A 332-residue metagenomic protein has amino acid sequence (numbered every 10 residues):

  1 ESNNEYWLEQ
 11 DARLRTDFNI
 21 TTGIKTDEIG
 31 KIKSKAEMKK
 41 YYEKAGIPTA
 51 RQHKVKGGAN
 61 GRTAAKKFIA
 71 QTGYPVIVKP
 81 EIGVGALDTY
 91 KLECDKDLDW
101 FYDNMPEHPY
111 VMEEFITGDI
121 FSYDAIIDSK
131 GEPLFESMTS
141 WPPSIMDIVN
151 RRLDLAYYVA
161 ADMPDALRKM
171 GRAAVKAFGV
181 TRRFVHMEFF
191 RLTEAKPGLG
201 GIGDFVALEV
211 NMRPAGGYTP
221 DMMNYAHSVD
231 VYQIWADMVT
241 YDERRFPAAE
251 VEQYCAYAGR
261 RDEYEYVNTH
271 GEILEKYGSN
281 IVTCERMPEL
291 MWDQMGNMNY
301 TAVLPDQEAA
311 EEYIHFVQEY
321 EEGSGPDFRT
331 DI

Functional and structural regions predicted by a protein language model:
E1-G57, K67, D306-A309, H315-F316: Conserved N-proximal alpha/beta basic substrate-recognition cap immediately N-terminal to, or forming the N-lobe
W7-D11, R62, L98, I120-F121 (+1 more regions): Short, well-ordered alpha-helical microsegments
K35-A36, G83-A86: Conserved A3 ("GATE") glycine/threonine-rich loop of ANL adenylate-forming enzymes
P48-A50, Q71-V78, L87-S122, S144-L155 (+4 more regions): Conserved ATP-binding module of the ATP-grasp superfamily
V55, T89-E93, I126-D128, L192: Short beta-strand-to-turn element immediately C-terminal to the catalytic PLP-Schiff-base lysine in fold type I
D103-P109, E114-Y157, D165-F205, N211-T219 (+1 more regions): Phosphate-binding core of ATP-grasp and ATP-grasp-like enzymes
G200-V206, M212-E263: C-terminal structural cap/anchor segments
A236-I332: Peripheral (often C-terminal) accessory segments that flank ATP-dependent C-N-forming ligase machineries
